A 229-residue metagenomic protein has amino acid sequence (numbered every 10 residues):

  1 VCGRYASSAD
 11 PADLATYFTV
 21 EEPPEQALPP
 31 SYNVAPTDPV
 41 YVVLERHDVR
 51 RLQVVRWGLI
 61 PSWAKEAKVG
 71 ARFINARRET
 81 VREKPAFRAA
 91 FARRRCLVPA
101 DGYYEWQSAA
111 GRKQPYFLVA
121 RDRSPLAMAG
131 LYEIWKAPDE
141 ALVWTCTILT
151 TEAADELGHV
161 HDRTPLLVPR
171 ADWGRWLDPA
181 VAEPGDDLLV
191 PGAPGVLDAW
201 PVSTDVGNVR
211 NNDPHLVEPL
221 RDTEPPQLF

Functional and structural regions predicted by a protein language model:
V1-F229: Short linear sequence motif anchored by a di-proline
